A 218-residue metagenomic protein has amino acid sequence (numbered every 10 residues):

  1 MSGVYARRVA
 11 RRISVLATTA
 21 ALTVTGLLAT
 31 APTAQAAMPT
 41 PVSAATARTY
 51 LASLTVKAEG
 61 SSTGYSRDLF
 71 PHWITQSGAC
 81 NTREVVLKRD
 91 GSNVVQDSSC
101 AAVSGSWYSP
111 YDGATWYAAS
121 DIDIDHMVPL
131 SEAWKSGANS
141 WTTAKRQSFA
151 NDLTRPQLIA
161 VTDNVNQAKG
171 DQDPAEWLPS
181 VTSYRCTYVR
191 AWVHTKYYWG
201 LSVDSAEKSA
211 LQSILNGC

Functional and structural regions predicted by a protein language model:
M1-A37: Secretory targeting and sorting signals
A21-L22, K88, S136: Alpha-helical transmembrane segments and their juxtamembrane interfaces
A34-S77, S205-S209: N-terminal module-boundary/linker segments of secreted carbohydrate-active enzymes
Y50-L54, D68, V85-R89, A133 (+3 more regions): Residues that form generic nucleotide/phosphate-binding pockets
V56-S131: Secreted/periplasmic proteins that engage bacterial cell-wall peptidoglycan
W107-C218: Domain-level detector of nuclease and nuclease-like folds in predominantly extracellular/periplasmic contexts
